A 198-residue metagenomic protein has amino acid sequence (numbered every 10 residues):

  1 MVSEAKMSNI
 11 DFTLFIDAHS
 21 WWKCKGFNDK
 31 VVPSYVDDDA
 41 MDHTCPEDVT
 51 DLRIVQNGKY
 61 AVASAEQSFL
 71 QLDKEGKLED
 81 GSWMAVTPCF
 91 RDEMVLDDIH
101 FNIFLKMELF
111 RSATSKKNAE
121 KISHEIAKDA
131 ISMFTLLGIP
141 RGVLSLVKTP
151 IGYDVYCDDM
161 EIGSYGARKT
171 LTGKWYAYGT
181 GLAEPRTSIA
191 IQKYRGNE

Functional and structural regions predicted by a protein language model:
M1-E198: TRNA-recognition modules of translation machinery and tRNA-sensing kinases, especially anticodon-binding
